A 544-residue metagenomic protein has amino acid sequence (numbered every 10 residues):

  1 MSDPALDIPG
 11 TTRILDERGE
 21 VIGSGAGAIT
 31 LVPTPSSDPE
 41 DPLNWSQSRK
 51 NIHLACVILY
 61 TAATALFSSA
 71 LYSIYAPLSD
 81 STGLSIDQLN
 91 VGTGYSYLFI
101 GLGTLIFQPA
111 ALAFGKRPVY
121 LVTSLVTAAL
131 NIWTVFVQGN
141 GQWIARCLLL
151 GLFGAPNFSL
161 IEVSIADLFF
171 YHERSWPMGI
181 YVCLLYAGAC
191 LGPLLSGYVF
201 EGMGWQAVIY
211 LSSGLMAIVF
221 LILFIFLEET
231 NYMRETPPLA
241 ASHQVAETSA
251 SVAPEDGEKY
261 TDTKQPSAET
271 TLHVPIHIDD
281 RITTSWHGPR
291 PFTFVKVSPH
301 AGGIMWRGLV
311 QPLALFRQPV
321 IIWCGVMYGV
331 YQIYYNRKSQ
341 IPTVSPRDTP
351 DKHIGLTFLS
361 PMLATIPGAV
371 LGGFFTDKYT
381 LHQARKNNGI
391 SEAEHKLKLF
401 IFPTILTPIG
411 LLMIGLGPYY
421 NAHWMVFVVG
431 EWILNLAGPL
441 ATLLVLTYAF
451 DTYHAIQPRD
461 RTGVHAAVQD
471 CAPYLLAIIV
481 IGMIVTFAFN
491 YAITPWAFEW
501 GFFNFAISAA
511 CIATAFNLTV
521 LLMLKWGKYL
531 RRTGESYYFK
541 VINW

Functional and structural regions predicted by a protein language model:
M1-R49, L227-G308, T380-A393, T533-W544: Intrinsically disordered, low-complexity terminal tails of fungal membrane proteins
Q47-A70, L148-L149, F316-N336, W432-L436: Pair of pore-lining "gating" transmembrane helices in MFS-fold secondary transporters
R49-T64, G92, S96, T123-V126 (+7 more regions): Hydrophobic transmembrane alpha-helices of multi-pass secondary transporters, especially the MFS 12-helix bundle
Y60, E162, I180-L184, L215 (+5 more regions): Hydrophobic alpha-helical segments of secondary membrane carriers
A65, P77, S81, G94-T104 (+12 more regions): C-terminal transmembrane bundle
C147-L185: Cytoplasmic helix-loop-helix junction between adjacent transmembrane helices in 12-TM secondary transporters
E173-M203, A207-Y210, G214-V219, L223 (+2 more regions): Glycine-rich segments within core transmembrane alpha-helices of 12-TM secondary carriers
M216-P237, V520-L524: C-terminal membrane-cytosol helix-exit motif in multi-pass small-molecule transporters
